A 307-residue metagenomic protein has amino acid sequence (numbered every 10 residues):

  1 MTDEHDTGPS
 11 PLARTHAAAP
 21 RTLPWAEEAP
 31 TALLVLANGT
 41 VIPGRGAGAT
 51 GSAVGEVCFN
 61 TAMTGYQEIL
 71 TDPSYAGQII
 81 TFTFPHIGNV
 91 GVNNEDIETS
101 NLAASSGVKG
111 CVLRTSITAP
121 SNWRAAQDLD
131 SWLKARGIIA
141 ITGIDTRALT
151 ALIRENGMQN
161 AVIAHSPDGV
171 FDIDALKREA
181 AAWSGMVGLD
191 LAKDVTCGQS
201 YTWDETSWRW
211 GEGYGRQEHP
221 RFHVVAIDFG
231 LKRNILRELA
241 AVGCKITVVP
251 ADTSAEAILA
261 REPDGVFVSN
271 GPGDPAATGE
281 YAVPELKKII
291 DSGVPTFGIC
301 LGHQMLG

Functional and structural regions predicted by a protein language model:
T2-R261, G273: RNA-binding accessory domains that recognize and position tRNA/RNA substrates
A260, D264-G265, N270-G307: Cysteine-nucleophile active-site neighborhood
